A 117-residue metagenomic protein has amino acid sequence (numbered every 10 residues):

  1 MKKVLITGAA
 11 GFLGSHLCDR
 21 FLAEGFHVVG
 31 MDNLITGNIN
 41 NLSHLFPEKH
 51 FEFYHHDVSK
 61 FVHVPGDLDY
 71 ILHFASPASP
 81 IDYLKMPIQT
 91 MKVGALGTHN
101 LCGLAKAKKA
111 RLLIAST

Functional and structural regions predicted by a protein language model:
M1-T117: N-terminal Rossmann-like NAD(P)+-binding domain of SDR-like oxidoreductases, especially those catalyzing
